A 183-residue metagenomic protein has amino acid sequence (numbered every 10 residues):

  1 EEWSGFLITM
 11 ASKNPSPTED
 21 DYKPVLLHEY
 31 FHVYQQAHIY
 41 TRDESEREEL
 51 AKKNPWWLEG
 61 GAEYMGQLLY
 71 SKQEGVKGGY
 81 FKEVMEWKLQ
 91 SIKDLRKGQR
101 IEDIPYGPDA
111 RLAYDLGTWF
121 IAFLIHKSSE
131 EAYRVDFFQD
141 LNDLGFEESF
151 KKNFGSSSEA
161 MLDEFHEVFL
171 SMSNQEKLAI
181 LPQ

Functional and structural regions predicted by a protein language model:
E1-R47: Juxtacatalytic substrate-recognition/specificity segment
D21, V25, D43-G117, K127 (+1 more regions): Acidic/His/Gly-enriched intrinsically disordered linker/tail segments that often contain short helix/coil "MoRF-like"
